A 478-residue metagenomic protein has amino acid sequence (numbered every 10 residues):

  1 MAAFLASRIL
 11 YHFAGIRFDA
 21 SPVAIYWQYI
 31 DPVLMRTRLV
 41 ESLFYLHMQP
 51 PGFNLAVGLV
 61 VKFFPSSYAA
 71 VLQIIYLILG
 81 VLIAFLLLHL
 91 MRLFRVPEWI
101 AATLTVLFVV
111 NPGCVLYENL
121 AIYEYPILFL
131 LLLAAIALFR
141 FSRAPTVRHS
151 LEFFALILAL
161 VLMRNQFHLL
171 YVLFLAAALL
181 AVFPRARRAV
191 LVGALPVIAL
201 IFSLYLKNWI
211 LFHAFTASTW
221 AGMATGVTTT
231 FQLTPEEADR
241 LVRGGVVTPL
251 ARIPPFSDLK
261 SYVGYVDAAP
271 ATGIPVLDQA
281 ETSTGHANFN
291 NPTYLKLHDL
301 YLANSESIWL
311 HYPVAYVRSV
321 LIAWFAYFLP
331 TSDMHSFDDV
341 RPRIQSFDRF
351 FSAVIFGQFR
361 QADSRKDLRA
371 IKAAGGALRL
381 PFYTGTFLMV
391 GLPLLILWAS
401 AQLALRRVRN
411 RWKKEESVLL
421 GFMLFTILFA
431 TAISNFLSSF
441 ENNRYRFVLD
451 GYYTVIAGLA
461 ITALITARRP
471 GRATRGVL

Functional and structural regions predicted by a protein language model:
Y11-R36, G193-D299: Juxtamembrane membrane-water interface segments immediately following transmembrane helices in multi-pass
H12-D31, F44-L59, S66-A70, F215-S218 (+3 more regions): Extracytoplasmic catalytic/substrate-binding loops of multi-pass membrane glycan-assembly enzymes
T37-M48, G52-I78, R95, G113 (+1 more regions): Juxtamembrane segments of multi-pass membrane glycosylation machinery that transfer sugars from lipid-linked donors
M48, V71-L79, T103-L133, L138 (+3 more regions): Multi-pass, polyprenyl lipid-linked donor-dependent membrane glycosyltransferases
A69-I75, N290-N291, Y301, S307-L310 (+1 more regions): Membrane-interface anchor segments at the N-terminal boundary of transmembrane helices in multi-pass membrane enzymes
I74-R95, L133: Transmembrane-helix motifs of polytopic, lipid-linked glycan transferases
W99-I100, A137-A159, R188-V192: Short hydrophobic alpha-helices at membrane interfaces in multi-pass membrane enzymes
T105, S150-R164, L175-A176, P196-Y205: Membrane-interface alpha helices of multi-pass inner-membrane proteins
